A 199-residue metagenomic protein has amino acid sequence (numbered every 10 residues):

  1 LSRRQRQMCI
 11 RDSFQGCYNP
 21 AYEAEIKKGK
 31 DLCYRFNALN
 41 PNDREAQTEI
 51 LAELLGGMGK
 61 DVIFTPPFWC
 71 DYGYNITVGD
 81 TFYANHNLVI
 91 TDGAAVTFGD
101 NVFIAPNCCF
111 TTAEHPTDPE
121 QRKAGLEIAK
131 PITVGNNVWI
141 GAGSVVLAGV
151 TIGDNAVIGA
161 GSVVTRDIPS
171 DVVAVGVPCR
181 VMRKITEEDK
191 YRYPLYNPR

Functional and structural regions predicted by a protein language model:
L1-I10: Single conserved hydrophobic/aromatic residue that forms the stacking wall/gate of nucleotide- or nucleobase-binding
F14, N19-G79, P198-R199: Extended, small-residue-rich solenoid/repeat segments and analogous flexible loops that form exposed scaffolds
R35-N37, R166-D171: Short arginine-rich
F68-V78, Y83-T151, V177-P178, R183-Y196: Flexible, glycine/small-residue-enriched loop-and-beta-strand segment within the central core of proteins
W139, V157, V173-V175: Short-chain dehydrogenase/reductase
G153-A156, P169-D171: Conserved catalytic segment of ABC-fold P-loop ATPases
